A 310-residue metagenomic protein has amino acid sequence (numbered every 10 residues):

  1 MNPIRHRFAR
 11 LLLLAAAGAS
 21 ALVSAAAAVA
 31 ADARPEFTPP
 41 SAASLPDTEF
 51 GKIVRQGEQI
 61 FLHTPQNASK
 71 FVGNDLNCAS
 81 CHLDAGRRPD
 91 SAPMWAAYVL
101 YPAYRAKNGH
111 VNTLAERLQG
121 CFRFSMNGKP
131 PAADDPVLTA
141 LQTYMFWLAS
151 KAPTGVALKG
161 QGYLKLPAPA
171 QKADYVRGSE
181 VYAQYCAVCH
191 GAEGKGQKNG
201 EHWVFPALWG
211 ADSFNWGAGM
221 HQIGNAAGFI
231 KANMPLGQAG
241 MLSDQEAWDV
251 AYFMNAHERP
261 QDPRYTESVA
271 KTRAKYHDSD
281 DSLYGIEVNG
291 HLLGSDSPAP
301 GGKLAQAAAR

Functional and structural regions predicted by a protein language model:
N2-A15: Bacterial N-terminal signal peptides that target proteins for export
A19-A28: C-terminal segment of classical bacterial N-terminal signal peptides
P35-K70, A149-Y182, Q197, Q238: Electrostatic cytochrome c docking/interface patches
E49-Q56, I60, R88-P131, L141 (+1 more regions): Extracytoplasmic electron-transfer domains, predominantly the class I c-type cytochrome c fold
Q56, F122-A157, G240-V269, D280-Y284 (+1 more regions): C-terminal capping alpha-helices of c-type cytochrome domains
G57, D75-A85, L141, G178-G194 (+1 more regions): The canonical Cys-X-X-Cys-His
N67-S69, A85-S91, L148-P153, V188 (+1 more regions): Secretory-pathway/luminal and periplasmic proteins that interact with or process carbohydrate-rich
D174-A192, K275-R310: Acidic, Ser/Thr-rich low-complexity intrinsically disordered segments
